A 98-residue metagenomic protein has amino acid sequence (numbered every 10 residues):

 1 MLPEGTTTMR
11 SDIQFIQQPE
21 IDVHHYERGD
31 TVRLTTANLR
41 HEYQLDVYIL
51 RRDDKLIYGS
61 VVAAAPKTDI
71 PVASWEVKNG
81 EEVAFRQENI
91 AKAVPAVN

Functional and structural regions predicted by a protein language model:
M1-E27: Mixed-charge, Lys/Arg-rich low-complexity intrinsically disordered regions
L2-D12, P66-N98: Intrinsically disordered, low-complexity, charged/polar segments
I21-E42: Short coil-to-beta transition motif at edge beta-strands of beta-rich domains
H24, Y48-L50, W75: Short, exposed beta-strand/loop patches in secreted or surface proteins that constitute
Y43-D54: Short beta-strand-centered aromatic/proline hotspots
K55-A64: Short, solvent-exposed secondary-structure boundary/capping segments
